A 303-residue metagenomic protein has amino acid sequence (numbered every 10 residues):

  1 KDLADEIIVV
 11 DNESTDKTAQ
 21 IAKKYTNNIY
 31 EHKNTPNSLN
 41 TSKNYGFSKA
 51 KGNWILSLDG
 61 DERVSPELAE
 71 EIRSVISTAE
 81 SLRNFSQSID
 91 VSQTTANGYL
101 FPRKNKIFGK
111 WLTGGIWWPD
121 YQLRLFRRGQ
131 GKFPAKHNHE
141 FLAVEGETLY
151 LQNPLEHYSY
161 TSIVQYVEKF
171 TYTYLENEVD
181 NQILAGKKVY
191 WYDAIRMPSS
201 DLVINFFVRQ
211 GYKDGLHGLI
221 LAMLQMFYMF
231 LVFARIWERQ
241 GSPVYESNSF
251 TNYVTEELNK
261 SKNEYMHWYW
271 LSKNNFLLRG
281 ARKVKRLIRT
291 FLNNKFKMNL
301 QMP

Functional and structural regions predicted by a protein language model:
K1-E13, Y30-E31, G60: Short beta-strand/loop segment that forms part of the nucleotide-sugar
L3, K24-T26, Y121, V144: Short, structured coil segments at secondary-structure junctions
D5, A19-K51, S86: Conserved donor nucleotide-binding strand/loop of the catalytic core
D11-Q20, P36, D59: A conserved acidic beta->alpha catalytic loop
K17, N28, F85, V91 (+3 more regions): Short linear motifs in intrinsically disordered/low-complexity regions
N40-T41, F47-S48, W54, L58 (+2 more regions): Catalytic-site signature of metal-activated, phosphate-bearing donor transferases, centered on the GT-A/GT-A-like
V254-P303: Membrane-proximal basic amphipathic "stem/tether" segments
